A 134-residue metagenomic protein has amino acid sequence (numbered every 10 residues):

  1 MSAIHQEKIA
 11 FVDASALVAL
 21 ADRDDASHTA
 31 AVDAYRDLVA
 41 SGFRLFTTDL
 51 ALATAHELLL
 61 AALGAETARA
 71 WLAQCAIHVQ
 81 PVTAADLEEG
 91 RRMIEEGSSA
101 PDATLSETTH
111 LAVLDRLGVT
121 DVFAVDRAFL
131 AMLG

Functional and structural regions predicted by a protein language model:
M1-D25: Metal-dependent nucleic-acid phosphoesterase active-site entry motif
I4-A10, V32-A100, T108, A112 (+2 more regions): PIN-domain endoribonuclease scaffold, especially VapC-family toxins
D13, E107, D126: Acidic active-site catalytic centers that drive phospho-/nucleotidyl reactions and related ester hydrolyses
A26, A128: Residue-level recognition of oxygen-bearing side chains
H28-A30: Glycine-rich, phosphate-binding/catalytic loops in enzymes
T104: Glycine-rich beta-to-alpha transition loops that act as phosphate-gripper elements at the mouths of alpha/beta enzyme
